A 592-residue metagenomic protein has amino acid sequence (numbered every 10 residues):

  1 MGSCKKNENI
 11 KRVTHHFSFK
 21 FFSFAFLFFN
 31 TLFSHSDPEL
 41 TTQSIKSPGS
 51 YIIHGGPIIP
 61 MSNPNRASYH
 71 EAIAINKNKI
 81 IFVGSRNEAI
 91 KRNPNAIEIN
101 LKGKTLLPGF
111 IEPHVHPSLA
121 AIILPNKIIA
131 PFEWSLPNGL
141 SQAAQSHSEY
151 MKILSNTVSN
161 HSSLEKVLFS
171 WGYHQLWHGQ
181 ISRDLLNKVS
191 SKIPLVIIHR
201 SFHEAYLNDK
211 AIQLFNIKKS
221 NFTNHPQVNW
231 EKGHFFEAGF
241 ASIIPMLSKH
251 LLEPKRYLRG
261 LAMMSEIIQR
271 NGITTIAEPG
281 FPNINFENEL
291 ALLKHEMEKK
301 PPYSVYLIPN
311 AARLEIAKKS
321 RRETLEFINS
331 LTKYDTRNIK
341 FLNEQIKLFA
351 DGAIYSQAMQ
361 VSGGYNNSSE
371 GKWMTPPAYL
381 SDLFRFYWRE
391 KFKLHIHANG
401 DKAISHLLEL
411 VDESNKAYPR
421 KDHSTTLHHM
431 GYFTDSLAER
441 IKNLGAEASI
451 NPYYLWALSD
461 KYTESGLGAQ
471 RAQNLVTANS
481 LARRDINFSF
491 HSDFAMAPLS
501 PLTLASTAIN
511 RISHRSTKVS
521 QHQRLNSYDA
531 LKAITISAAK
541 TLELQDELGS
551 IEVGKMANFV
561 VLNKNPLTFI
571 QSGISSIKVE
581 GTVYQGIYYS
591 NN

Functional and structural regions predicted by a protein language model:
M1-F17: N-terminal secretory signal peptides that target proteins for export/translocation
K20-T31: Bacterial N-terminal signal peptides
S34-S36: Boundary at the C-terminal end of the N-terminal hydrophobic targeting segment
E39-L40, S44-H54, P60, N65-T324 (+6 more regions): Divalent metal-binding segments
R259, R385-H395, N399-T425, H429-M430 (+3 more regions): His/Asp/Glu-enriched, well-ordered alpha-helical/loop segment that forms or immediately abuts the divalent-metal
E296-E298, L331-N338, Y418-R420, I441-G445: Acidic (Asp/Glu)-rich catalytic clusters
P301-I346, S424-D435, K461-N487: Phosphate/diphosphate-binding loops
I339-A358, A446-W456: Non-cysteine beta-strand/loop elements that form the S-adenosyl-L-methionine
